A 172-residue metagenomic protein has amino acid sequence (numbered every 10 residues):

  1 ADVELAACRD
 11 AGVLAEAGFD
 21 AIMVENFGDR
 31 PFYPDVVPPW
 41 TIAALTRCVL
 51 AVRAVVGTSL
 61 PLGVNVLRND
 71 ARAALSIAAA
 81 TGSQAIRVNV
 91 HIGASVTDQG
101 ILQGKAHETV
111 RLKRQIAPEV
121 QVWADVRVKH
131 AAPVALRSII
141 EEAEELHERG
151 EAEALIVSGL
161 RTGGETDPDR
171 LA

Functional and structural regions predicted by a protein language model:
A1-V37, A43-L60, N69-A172: Alpha/beta enzyme core
V66: Conserved residues at beta->alpha junctions
